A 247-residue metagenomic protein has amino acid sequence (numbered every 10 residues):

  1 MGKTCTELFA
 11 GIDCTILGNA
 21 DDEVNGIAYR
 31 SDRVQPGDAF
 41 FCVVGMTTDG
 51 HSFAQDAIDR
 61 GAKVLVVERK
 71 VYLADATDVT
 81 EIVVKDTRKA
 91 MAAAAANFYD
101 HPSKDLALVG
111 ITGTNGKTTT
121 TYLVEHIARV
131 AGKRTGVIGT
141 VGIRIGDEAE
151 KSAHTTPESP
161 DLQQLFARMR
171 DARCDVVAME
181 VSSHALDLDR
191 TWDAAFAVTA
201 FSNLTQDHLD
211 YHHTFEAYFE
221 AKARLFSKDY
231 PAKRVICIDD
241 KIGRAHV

Functional and structural regions predicted by a protein language model:
M1-A93, K241: N-terminal leader/targeting and accessory segments in enzymes
I12, M91-I238: Phosphate-binding loop of NTP-binding sites
A245-V247: Conserved small/polar residues in nucleotide/adenosyl-binding loops
